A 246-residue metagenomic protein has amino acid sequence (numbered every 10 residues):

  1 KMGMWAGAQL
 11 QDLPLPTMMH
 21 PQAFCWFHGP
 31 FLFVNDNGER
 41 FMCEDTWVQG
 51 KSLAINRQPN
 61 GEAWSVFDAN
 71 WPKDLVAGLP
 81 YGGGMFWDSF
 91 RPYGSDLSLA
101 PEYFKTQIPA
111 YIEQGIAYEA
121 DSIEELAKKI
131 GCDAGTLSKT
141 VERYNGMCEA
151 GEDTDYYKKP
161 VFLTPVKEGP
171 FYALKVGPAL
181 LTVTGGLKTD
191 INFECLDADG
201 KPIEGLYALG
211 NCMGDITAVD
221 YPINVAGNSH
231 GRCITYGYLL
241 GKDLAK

Functional and structural regions predicted by a protein language model:
K1-M4, F67, A120-A127, S138-E142 (+2 more regions): Predominant activation on well-ordered alpha-helical scaffold segments within soluble catalytic domains
K1-P21, N224, H230-L239: Glycine-rich loop(s) and the adjacent beta-strand/alpha-helix scaffold that form part
M4-Q11, E39, W71, K128-G135 (+5 more regions): Generic secondary-structure signature for well-ordered alpha-helical cores
Q9-I130: An anion/pyrophosphate-binding glycine-rich loop and adjacent beta-alpha core in soluble alpha-beta enzymes
P16-F27, Q49-L53, P178-T184, C212-H230: Glycine-rich phosphate/pyrophosphate-binding beta-alpha loops
P59-G78, I216-R232, Y236: Short, solvent-exposed cationic patches
V76, Y81-G82, F86-G94, G205 (+4 more regions): Function-dense linear segments that define catalytic or interfacial modules in macromolecule-processing proteins
E125, T136-D220: A glycine-rich dinucleotide-binding beta-alpha-beta segment and adjacent secondary-structure elements that constitute
